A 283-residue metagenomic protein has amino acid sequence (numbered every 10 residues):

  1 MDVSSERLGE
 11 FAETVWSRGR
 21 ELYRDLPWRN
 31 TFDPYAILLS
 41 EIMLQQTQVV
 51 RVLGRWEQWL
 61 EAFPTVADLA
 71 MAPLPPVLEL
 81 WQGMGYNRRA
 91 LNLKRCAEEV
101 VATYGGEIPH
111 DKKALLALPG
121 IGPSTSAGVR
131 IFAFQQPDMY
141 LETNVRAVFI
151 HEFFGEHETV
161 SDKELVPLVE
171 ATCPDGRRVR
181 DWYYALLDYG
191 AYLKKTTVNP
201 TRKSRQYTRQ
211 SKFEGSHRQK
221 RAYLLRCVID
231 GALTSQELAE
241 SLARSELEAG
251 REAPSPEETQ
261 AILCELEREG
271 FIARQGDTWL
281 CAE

Functional and structural regions predicted by a protein language model:
S4-R7, F11-R221, C227, A232-S235 (+1 more regions): Catalytic cores of DNA base-excision repair glycosylases
L238-E240, L266-E269: Charged, low-complexity intrinsically disordered terminal regions and linker tails
Q260-C264: Short, hydrophobic-biased segments on the C-terminal half of alpha helices that form "recognition helices"
E267-W279: A short, conserved structural fragment
